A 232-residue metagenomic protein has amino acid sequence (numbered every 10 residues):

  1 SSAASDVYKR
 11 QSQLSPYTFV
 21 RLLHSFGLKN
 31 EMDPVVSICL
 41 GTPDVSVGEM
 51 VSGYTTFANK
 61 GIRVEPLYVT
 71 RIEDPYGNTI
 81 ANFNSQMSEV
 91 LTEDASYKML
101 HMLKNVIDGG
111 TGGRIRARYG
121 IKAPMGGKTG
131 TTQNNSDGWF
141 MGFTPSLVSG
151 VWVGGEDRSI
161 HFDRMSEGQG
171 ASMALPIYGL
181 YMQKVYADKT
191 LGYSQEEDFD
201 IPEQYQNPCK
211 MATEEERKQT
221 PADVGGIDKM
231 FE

Functional and structural regions predicted by a protein language model:
S1-Y8: Short, small-residue-biased leader/transition segments that mark boundaries at the very start of proteins
K9, L40, G127-K128: Thr-Gly-centered strand-to-loop micro-motif
K9, R21, L180: Surface-exposed charge patches
Q13-S52, Y68: Mid-domain, small-residue-enriched loop/turn segments at the edges of structured enzyme/sensor domains
D44-A212, E216-Q219, K229: A penicillin-recognizing enzyme superfamily signal
A222-E232: Extended acidic low-complexity intrinsically disordered regions
